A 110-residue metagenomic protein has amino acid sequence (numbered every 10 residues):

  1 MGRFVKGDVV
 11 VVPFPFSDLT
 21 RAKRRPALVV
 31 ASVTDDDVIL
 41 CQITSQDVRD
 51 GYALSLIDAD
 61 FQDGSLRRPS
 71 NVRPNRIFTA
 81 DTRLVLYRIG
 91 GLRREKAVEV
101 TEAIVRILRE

Functional and structural regions predicted by a protein language model:
M1-E110: Conserved functional hotspots at enzyme active or ligand-binding sites that engage polyanionic ligands
